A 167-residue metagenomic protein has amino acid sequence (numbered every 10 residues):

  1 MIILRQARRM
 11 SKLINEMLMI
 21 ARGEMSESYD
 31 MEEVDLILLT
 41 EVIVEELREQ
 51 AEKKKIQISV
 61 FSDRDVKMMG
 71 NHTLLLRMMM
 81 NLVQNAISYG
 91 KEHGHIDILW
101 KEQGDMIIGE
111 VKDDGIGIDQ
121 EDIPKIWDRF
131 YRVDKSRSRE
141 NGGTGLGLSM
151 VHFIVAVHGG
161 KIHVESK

Functional and structural regions predicted by a protein language model:
I2-M10: Short alpha-helical segment of the dimerization/phosphotransfer core of two-component systems
D30-E45, W100: A conserved beta-strand-to-alpha-helix junction within the catalytic ATP-binding
E32-E33, E52-K53, Q57-K67: Conserved catalytic submotifs in the C-terminal HATPase_c
H93-D105: Short beta-strand/loop element within the Bergerat-fold HATPase_c
D113: Acidic ATP/Mg2+-coordinating residue in the GHKL
I118-R132: Short conserved segment of the HATPase_c
